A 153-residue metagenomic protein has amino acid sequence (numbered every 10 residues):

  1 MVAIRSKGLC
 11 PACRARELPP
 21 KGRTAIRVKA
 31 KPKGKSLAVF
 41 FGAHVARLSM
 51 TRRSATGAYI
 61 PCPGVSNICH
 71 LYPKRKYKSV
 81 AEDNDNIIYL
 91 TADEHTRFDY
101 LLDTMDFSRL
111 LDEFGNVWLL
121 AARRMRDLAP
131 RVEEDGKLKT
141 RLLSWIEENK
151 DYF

Functional and structural regions predicted by a protein language model:
M1-A43, Y59-C62, R131-F153: A boundary/linker detector
V2-L9, Y72-N86: Short linker/helix segments within small regulatory modules
R14, I87-L111: Short Cys/His-centered divalent metal-binding micro-motifs
K29, N84-E94, W118-I146: Short Fe-S-cluster ligation motifs
S36-N67, T91: Short cysteine-rich loop/turn motifs with clustered Cys
R52-R53, Y77-R97: Short beta-strand-alpha-helix junction that forms the catalytic/metal-binding core of metal-dependent nuclease domains
C62-P63, K76, F98-L101: Short catalytic/ligand-binding loop motif for oxyanion handling, primarily in non-cytosolic enzymes, centered on
S66-K74, T96: Histidine-centered catalytic micro-motifs
